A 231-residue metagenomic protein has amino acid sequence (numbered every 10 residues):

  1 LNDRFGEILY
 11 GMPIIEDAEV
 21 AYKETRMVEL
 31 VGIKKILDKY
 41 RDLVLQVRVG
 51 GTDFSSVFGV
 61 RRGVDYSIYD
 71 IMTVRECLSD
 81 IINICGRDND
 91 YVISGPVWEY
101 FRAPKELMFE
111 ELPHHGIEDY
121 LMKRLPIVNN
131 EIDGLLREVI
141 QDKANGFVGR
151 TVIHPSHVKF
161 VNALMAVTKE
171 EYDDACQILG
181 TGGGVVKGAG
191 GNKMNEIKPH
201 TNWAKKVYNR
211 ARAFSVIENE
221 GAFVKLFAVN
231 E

Functional and structural regions predicted by a protein language model:
L1-E231: Expand to "…catalyze enediolate/carbanion chemistry for C-C bond making/breaking, isomerization, decarboxylation
